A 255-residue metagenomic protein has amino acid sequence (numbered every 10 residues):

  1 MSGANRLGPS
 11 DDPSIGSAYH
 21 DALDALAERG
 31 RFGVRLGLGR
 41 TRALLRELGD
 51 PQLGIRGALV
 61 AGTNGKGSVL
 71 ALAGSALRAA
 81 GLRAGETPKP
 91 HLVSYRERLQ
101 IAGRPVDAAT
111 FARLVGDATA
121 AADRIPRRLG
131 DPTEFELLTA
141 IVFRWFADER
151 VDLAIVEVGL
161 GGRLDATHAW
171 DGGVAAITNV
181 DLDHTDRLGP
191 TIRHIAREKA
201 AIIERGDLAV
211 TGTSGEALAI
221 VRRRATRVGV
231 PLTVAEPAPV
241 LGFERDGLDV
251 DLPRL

Functional and structural regions predicted by a protein language model:
M1-N64, S68-R83, L92-V93, L208-V210 (+2 more regions): N-terminal leader/targeting and accessory segments in enzymes
A18, F32-G33, L38-G54, A79-W170 (+3 more regions): ATP-dependent carboxylate-amine ligase catalytic core
Q52-A58, L72, V142-V151, R224-L232: Short, charged low-complexity intrinsically disordered segments located at boundaries of structured domains
G57-L59, A84-E86, A169, A175 (+1 more regions): Conserved beta-strand scaffold positions in the cores of enzyme catalytic domains, especially in NTP/NDP-utilizing
A76, W145, A166, A201 (+1 more regions): Hydrophobic/aromatic ligand-binding patch that stacks against planar heteroaromatic rings of cofactors or nucleotides
I125-P126, L137, R150-E157, G172-L255: Acidic, Mg2+-coordinating active-site environments of NTP-dependent enzymes
